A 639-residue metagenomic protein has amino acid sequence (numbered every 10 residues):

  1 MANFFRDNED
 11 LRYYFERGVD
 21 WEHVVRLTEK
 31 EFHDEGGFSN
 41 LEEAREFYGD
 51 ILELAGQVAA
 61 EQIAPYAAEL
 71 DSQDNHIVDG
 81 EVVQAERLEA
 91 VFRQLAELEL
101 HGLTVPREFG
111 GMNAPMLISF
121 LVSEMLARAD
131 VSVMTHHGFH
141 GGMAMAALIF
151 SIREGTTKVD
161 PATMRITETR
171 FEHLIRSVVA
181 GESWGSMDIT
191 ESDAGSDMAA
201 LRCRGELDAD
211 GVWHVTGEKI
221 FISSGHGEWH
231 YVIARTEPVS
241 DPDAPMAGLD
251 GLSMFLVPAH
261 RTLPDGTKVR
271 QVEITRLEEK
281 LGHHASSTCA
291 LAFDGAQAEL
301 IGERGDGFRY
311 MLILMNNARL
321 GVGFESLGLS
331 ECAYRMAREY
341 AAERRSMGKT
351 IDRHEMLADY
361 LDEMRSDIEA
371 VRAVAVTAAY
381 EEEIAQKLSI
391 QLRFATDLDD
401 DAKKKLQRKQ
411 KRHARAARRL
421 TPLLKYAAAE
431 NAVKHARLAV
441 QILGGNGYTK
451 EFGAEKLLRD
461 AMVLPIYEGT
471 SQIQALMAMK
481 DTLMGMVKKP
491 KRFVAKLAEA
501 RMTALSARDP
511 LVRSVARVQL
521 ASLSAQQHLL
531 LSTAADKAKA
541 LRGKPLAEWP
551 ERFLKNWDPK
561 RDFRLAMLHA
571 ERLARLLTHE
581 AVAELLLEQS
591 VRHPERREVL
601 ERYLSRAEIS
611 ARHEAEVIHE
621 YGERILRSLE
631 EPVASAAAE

Functional and structural regions predicted by a protein language model:
M1-V78, V82, E639: Extended, charge-enriched "interface" segments that sit outside catalytic cores
A2-F5, D10, R17-V19, E99 (+4 more regions): Alpha-helix capping/hinge segments and adjacent helical runs
G56, L88-E172, R176, S223-G225 (+4 more regions): Internal helix-loop-helix
H140, M502-E639: C-terminal amphipathic alpha-helical interaction region
A144, I149-K158, R170-L174, E468 (+1 more regions): A structural-propensity feature for long, helix-poor, extended segments
V212, T216-V269: A short core secondary-structure module
R261-Q271, T275, K280, S287-A318 (+2 more regions): A glycine-rich, basic-preceded beta-loop-alpha segment at the flavin cofactor/substrate interface of flavin-utilizing
E369-K425, K560-R564, L587, V591: C-terminal helix-coil-helix/basic helical segment that borders enzyme active sites and/or dimer interfaces and provides
